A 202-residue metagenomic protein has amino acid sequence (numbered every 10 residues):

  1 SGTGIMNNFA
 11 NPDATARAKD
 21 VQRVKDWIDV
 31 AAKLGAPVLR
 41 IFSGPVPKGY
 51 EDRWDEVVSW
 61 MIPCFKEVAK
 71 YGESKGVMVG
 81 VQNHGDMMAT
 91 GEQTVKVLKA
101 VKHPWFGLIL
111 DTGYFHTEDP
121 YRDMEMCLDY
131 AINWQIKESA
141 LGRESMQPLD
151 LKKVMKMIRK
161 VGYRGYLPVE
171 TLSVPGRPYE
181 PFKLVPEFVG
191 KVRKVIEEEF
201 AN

Functional and structural regions predicted by a protein language model:
S1, R40-I41, P63-A69, E125-L128 (+1 more regions): Short hydrophobic/aromatic-rich motifs at helix boundaries and adjacent loops
G2-G4, R40, G80, I132-Q135 (+1 more regions): Conserved beta-strand positions in the central sheet of alpha/beta enzyme cores
N7-G107, T117, N202: Active-site acidic/histidine proton-transfer and metal-coordination neighborhood in alpha/beta enzyme cores
M88-N202: Histidine-acidic metal/acid-base catalytic patches
